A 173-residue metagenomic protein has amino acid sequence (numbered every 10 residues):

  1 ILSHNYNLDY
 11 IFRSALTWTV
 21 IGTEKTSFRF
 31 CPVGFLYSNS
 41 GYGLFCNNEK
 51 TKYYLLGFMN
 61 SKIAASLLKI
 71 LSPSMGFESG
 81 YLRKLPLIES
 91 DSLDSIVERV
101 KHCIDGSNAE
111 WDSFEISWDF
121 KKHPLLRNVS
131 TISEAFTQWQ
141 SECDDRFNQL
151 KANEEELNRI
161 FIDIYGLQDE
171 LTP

Functional and structural regions predicted by a protein language model:
I1-K101: Polybasic, glycine- and aromatic-enriched phosphate-binding surface used to engage nucleic acids
P86-P173: Non-catalytic DNA-recognition/assembly elements of restriction-modification systems
